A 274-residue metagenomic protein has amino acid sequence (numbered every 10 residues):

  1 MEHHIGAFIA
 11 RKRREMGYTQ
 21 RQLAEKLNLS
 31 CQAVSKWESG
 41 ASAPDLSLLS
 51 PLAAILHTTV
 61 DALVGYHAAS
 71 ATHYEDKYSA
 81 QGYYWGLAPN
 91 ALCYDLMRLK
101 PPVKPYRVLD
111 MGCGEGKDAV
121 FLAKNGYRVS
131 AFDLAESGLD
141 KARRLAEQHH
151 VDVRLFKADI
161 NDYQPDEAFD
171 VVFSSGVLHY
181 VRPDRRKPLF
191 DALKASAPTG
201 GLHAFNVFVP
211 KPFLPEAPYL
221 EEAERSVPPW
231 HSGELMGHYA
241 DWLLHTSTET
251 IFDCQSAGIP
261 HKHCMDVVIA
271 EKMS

Functional and structural regions predicted by a protein language model:
M1-E15: A short, Lys/Arg-rich alpha-helix, primarily the initiator
G17-K36: Short alpha-helical DNA-recognition segment
S47-A62: DNA major-groove recognition helix of helix-turn-helix/homeodomain DNA-binding modules
H67-K104, L109, G114-E167, V181 (+2 more regions): Class I (Rossmann-like) S-adenosyl-L-methionine-dependent methyltransferase catalytic domain, capturing the SAM-binding
F173: A conserved beta-strand element that flanks and buttresses the S-adenosyl-L-methionine
G176-V177: Short catalytic micro-motifs in class I SAM-dependent methyltransferases
K187-T199: A short glycine-rich, Lys/Arg-flanked "PGG" loop and its adjoining helix->strand segment in the class I
